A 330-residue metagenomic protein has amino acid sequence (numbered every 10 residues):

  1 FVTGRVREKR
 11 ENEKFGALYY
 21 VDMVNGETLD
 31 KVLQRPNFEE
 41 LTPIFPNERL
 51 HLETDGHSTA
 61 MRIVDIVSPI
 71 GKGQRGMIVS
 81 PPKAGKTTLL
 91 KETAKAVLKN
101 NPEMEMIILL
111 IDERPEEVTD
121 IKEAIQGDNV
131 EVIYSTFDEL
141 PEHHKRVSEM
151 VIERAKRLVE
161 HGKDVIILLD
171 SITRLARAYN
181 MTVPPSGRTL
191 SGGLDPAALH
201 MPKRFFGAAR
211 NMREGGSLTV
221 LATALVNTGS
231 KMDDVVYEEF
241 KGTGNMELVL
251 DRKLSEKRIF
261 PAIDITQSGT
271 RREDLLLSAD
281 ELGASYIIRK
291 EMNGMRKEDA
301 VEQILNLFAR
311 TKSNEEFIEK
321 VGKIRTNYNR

Functional and structural regions predicted by a protein language model:
F1-T3: Short nucleic-acid-contacting surface segments enriched for D/E, G, S/T with interspersed K/R
R7-I78, A84: P-loop NTP-binding catalytic core
D55-R62, L89, V147, H200-M201: Short secondary-structure boundary/capping elements
I78-V79, K91: Active-site scaffold segments
A84-G85, T93-R330: P-loop NTPase catalytic core
